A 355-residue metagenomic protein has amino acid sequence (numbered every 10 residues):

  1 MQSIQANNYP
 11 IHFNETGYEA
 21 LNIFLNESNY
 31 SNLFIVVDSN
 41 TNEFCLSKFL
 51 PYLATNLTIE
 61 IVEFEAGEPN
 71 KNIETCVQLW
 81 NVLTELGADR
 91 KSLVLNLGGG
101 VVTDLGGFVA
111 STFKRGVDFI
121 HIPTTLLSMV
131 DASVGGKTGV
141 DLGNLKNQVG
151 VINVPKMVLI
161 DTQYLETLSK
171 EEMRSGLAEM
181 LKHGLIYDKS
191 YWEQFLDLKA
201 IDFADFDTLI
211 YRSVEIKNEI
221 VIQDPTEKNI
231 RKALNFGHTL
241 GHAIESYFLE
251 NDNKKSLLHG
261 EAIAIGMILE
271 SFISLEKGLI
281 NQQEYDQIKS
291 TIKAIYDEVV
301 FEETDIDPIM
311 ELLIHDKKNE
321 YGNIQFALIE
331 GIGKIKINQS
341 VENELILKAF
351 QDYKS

Functional and structural regions predicted by a protein language model:
M1-S92: ATP/NTP phosphate-donor binding region
H12, F108-D197: A glycine/threonine-rich phosphate-anchoring loop and its flanking beta-alpha core in nucleotide/phosphate-binding
I35, N72, P123, D161 (+2 more regions): Residue-level signal for inorganic ion chemistry
A66-G67, L97-G99, F236-G237: Glycine-rich beta-strand-to-loop/alpha-helix junction loops that act as flexible
L83-L97, D104-H121: Non-catalytic interfacial helical region
V101-G107, M129, A243: Short glycine/serine/threonine-rich phosphate/pyrophosphate-binding segments that cradle anionic phosphate groups
A178-M180, L279-S355: C-terminal charged capping/lid subdomain of soluble metabolic enzymes
Q194-D307: Active-site segments that bind and position negatively charged phosphate/pyrophosphate groups
